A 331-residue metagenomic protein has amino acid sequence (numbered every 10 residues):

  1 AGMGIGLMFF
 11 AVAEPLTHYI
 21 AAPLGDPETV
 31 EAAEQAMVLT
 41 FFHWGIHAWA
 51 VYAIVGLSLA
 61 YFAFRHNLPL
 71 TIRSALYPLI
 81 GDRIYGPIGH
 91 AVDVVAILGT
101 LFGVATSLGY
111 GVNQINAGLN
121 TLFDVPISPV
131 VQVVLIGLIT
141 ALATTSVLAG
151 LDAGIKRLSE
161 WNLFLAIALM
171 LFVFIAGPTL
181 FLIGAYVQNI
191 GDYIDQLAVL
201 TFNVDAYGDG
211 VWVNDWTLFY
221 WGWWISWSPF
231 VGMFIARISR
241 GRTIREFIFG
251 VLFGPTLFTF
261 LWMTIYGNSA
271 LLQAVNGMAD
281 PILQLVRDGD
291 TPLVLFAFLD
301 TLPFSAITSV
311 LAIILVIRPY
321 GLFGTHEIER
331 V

Functional and structural regions predicted by a protein language model:
A1-T121, F174-G177, F181-A185: Transmembrane-helix bundle segments that line or gate the permeation/cavity pathway in multi-pass membrane proteins
M3-H18, A143, T259-I265, Q284 (+1 more regions): Alpha-helical transmembrane segments and, especially, the helix-loop junctions at the ends of these helices
M8-F10, P15, A60, F64 (+7 more regions): Hydrophobic alpha-helical segments of integral membrane proteins
A11, I248-F249: Membrane-interfacial loop-to-transmembrane alpha-helix junctions, especially the N-terminal start
H47-T71, T145-L151, I225-I244, V310-I314: Transmembrane alpha-helical segments in integral membrane proteins
I84-Y85, L165-M170, R330-V331: Short amphipathic alpha-helical segments with coiled-coil-like heptad repeat character
A96-R242, F249, G254-T308: Membrane-embedded translocation segments of transport machinery
A312-V331: Cytosolic-side transmembrane-helix boundaries in multi-pass membrane proteins
